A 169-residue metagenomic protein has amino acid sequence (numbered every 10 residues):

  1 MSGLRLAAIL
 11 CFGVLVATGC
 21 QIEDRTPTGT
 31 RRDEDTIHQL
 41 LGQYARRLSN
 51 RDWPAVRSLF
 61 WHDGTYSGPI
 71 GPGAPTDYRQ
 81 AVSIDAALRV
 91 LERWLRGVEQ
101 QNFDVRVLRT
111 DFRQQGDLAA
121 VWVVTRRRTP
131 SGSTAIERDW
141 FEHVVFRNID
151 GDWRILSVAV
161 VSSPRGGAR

Functional and structural regions predicted by a protein language model:
M1-L6: Positively charged n-region of N-terminal signal peptides that target proteins for export
A7-A17: Bacterial N-terminal signal peptides
C20-H62: Short, low-complexity N-terminal intrinsically disordered segments enriched in polar/charged residues
Q21-T26, A120-W122, E137-R169: Short beta-strand edge/turn micro-motifs at domain boundaries
Y44, V56-R57, G64, A87 (+2 more regions): Hydrophobic pocket/interface hotspot
F60, I70, V124-R127, A159-V160: A mature extracytoplasmic/lumenal domain signature
Y66-A81: A short gly/proline-enriched turn/hairpin at secondary-structure junctions
R79-G132: Surface-exposed, charged secondary-structure patches
